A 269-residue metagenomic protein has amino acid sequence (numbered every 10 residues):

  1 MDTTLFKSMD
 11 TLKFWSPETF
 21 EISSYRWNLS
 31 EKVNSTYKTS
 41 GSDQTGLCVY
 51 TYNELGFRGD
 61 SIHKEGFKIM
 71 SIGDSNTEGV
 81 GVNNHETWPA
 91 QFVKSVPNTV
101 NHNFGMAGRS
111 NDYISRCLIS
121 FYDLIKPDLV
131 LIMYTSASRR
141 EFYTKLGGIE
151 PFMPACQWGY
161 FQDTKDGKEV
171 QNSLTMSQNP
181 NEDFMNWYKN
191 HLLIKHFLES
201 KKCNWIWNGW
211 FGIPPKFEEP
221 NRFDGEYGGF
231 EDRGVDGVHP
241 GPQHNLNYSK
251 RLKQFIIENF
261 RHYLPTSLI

Functional and structural regions predicted by a protein language model:
M1-M70, L124-D128, M133-N181, W187 (+7 more regions): N-terminal secretory targeting modules
C48-D112, L124: Serine-esterase "nucleophile elbow" of acetyl-processing enzymes
S75-E78, A107-N111, T135-R139, W210-P215 (+3 more regions): Short, solvent-exposed loop/turn segments at secondary-structure junctions
N76-V80, F104-M106, V170-Y188, G234-H239: Surface-exposed cleft-lining segments at the edges of enzyme active sites
G81, Y113-C117, E141-T144: A short acidic (Asp/Glu
N84, M106-I114, N179-L193, P240-Y248: Soluble or luminal CAZymes and related metallo-dependent hydrolases
S115-K126: Short, well-structured alpha-helical segments in soluble
K216-N245, S249: Extended hydrophobic/aromatic segments used for targeting, binding, or gating
